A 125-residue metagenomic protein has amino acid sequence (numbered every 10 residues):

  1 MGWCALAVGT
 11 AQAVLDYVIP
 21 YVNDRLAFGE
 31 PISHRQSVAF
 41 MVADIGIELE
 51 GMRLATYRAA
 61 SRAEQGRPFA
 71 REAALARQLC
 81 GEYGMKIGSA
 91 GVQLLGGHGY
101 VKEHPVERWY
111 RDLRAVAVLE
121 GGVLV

Functional and structural regions predicted by a protein language model:
M1-V125: Alpha-helical interface subdomain recognition
